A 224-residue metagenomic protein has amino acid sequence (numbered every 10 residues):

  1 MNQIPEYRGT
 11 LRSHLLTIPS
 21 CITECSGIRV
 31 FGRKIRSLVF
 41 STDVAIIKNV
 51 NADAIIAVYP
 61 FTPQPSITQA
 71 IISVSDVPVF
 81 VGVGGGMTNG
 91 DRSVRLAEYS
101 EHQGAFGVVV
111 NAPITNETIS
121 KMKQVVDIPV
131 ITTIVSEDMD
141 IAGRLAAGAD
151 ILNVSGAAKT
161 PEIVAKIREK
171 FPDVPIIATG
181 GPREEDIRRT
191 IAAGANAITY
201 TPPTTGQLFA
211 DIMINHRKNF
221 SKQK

Functional and structural regions predicted by a protein language model:
M1-V81, G85-D91, H102: Conserved N-terminal beta1-alpha1 strand-loop-helix module at the mouth
Q3, S120-V125, I167, R188-A192 (+1 more regions): C-terminal helical cap(s) of enzyme catalytic domains, especially alpha/beta-barrels
G27, V74-G86, K123-T133, E169-T179: Short beta-strand/loop segments at the ligand-binding rim of alpha/beta enzyme cores
R33-R36, A54-F61, G82-N89, A105-T115 (+3 more regions): Catalytic beta/alpha-barrel core
N51-A52, S75-P78, H102-F106, V126-P129 (+3 more regions): Glycine-enriched alpha-helix->loop->beta-strand junction motifs that scaffold or abut catalytic
P63-H102, P113-V125, E137-G143, T160-V164: N-terminal active-site wall of soluble small-molecule enzyme domains
D91-S100, M139-G148, P182-Y200: Catalytic cores of alpha/beta
Q103-E117, D150-I163, A193-N215: Glycine-rich phosphate-binding active-site loops on the catalytic face of alpha/beta enzymes
